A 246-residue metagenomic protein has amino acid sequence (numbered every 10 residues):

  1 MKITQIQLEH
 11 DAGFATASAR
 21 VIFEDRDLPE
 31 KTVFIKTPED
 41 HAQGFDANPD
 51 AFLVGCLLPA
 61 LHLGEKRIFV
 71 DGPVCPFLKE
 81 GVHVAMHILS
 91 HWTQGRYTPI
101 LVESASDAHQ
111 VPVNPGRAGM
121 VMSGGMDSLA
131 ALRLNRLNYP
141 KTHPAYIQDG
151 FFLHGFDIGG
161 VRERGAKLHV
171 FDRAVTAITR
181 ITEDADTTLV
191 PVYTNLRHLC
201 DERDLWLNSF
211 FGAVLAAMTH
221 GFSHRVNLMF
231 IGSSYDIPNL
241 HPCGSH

Functional and structural regions predicted by a protein language model:
M1-A118, L134-Y193: RNA-binding accessory domains that recognize and position tRNA/RNA substrates
N48, F52-L53, D127, F211-L215: Catalytic-loop motifs flanking and including active-site residues across diverse enzymes
C75-P76, M126-S128: Gly/Ser/Thr-rich loops at beta-strand to alpha-helix junctions that form or flank small-molecule/cofactor-binding
M120-M126: Short, glycine-rich nucleotide/cofactor-binding loops
M122, F152-H154, S233: Short beta-strand/turn micro-motifs composed of small residues that flank or help shape donor/cofactor-binding pockets
S128, D157-V161, R197-C200, D236-L240: Flexible loop/turn segments at secondary-structure boundaries
A131: Hydrophobic positions on the alpha1 helix immediately C-terminal to the Walker A/P-loop
L199-C200, W206-H246: Active-site adenylate/phosphate-handling loop in enzymes that bind or generate adenylated species
